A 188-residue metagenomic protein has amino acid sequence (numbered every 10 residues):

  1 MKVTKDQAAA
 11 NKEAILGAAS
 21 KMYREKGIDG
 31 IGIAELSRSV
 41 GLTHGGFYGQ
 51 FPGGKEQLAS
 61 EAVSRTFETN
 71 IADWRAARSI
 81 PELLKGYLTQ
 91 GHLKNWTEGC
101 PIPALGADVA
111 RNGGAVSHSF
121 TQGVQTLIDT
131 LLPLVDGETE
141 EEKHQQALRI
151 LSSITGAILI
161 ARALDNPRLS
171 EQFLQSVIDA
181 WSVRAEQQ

Functional and structural regions predicted by a protein language model:
M1-A8, Q187-Q188: N-terminal intrinsically disordered/low-complexity leader segments
A14, A18-Q57: Helix-turn-helix
G17, E68, P81-L93, H144 (+3 more regions): Amphipathic alpha-helical segments that line or abut small-molecule/effector binding pockets and mediate allosteric
S60-G86: Amphipathic alpha-helical linker/stalk segments
E82, K94-T121: Amphipathic alpha-helical segments used for helix-helix packing
Y87, I102-G106, I150-I154: Short alpha-helical scaffolding segments that buttress acidic/His motifs in well-ordered protein cores
G113-Q122, V135-Q188: Hydrophobic/aromatic-rich alpha-helical bundle segments in the mid-to-C-terminal region
